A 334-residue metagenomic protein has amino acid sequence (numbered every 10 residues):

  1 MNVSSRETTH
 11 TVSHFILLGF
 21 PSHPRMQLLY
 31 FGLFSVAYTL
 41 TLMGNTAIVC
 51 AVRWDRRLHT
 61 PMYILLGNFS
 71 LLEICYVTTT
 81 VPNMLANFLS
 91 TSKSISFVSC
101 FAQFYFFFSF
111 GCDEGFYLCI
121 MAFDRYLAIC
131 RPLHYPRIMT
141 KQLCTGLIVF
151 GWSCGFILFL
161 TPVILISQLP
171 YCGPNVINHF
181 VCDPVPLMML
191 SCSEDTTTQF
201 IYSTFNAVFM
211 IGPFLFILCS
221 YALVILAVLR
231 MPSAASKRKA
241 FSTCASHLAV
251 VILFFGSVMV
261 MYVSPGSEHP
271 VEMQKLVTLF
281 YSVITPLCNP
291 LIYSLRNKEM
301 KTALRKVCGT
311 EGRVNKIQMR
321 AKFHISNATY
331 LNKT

Functional and structural regions predicted by a protein language model:
M1-T334: Transmembrane helical core of 7TM receptor-like proteins
